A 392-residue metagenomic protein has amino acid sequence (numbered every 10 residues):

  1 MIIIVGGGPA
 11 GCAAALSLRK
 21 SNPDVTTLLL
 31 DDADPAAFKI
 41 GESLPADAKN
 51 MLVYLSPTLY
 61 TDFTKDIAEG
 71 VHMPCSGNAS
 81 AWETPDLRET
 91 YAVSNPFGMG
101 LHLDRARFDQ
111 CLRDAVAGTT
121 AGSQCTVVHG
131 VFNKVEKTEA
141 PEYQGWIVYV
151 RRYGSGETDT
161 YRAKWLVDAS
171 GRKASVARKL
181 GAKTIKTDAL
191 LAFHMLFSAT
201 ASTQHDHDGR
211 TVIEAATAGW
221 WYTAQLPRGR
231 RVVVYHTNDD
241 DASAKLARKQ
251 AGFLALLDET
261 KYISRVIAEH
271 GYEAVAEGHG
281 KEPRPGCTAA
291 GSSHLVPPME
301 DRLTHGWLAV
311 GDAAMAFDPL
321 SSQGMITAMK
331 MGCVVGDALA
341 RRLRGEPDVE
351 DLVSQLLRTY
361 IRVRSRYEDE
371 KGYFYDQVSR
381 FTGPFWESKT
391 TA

Functional and structural regions predicted by a protein language model:
I3-V5, R19-E42: Glycine-rich FAD pyrophosphate-binding loop
G11-C12: N-terminal Rossmann-fold NAD(P) dinucleotide-binding loop
D34-E83: N-terminal FAD cofactor-binding segment of flavoenzymes
V71, D241-V335, R342-R344, D348-E350: FAD/FMN-dependent oxidoreductases across multiple families
P85-D104, G145-I147, R230, H236-D239: Helix-loop-beta segment of a Rossmann-like dinucleotide-binding subdomain
V93-A115, S243-R248: Short beta-strand to alpha-helix junction loop
A115-G271: Predominantly flavin-linked oxidoreductase catalytic cores and closely associated redox partners
D337-A392: C-terminal helical "tail/cap" subdomain of flavin- and related membrane-associated enzymes
